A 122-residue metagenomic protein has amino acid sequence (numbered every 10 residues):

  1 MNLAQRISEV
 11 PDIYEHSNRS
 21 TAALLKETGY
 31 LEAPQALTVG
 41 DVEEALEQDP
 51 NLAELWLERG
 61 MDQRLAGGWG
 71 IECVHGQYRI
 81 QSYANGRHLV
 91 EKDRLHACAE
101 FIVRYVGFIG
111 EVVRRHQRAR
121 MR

Functional and structural regions predicted by a protein language model:
M1-M61: Negatively charged, low-complexity tracts enriched in Asp/Glu with abundant Ser/Thr
A33, H88-L89: Short N-terminal micro-motifs specific to bacterial/archaeal maturation and metal-cluster initiation sites
A36, E91-K92: Conserved aromatic
Q48, L52, C73-Q77, V103 (+1 more regions): Amphipathic alpha-helical interaction surfaces
R59-R87: Short aromatic-glycine-(Arg/Gly/Cys) micro-motifs in beta-strand/loop hairpins
K92-Y105: A short, charged, amphipathic alpha-helix used as a generic interaction element across diverse proteins
G110-R122: Intrinsically disordered, low-complexity charged/polar segments
